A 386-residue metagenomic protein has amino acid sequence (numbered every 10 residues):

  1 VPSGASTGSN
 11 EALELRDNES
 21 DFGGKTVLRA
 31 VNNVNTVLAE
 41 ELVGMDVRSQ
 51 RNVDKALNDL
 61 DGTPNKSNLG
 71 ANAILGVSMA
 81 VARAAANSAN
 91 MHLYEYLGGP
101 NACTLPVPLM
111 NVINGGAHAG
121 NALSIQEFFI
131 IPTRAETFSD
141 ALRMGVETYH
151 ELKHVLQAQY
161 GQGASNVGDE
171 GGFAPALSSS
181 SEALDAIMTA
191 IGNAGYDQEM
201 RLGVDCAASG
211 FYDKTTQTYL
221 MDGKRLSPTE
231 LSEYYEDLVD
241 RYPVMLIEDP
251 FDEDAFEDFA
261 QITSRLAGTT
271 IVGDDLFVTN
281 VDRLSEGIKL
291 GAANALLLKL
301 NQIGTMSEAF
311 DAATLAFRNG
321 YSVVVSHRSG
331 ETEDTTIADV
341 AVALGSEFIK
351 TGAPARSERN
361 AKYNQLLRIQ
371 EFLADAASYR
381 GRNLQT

Functional and structural regions predicted by a protein language model:
V1-S3, M110-P132, T189-I191, L202-F211 (+2 more regions): Short beta-strand elements
S6-N87, M91, L142, G172: Metal- or metallocofactor-binding catalytic centers and their adjacent structured scaffolds across diverse enzyme
T63-A86, V107-L123, D169-F173, T332-T336 (+1 more regions): Conserved phosphate/anionic-ligand binding catalytic regions in large, soluble enzymes, centered on
M91-L109: Glycine/threonine-rich beta-strand-loop-alpha-helix active-site module that forms ligand/phosphate-binding
C103-N166: Mobile "lid/hinge" segments at catalytic clefts and subdomain interfaces of large enzymes
E127-F138, G163-S179, A207-M221: Active-site-proximal beta-alpha loop/turn segments in soluble metabolic enzymes
A164, S181-T386: Catalytic core of soluble alpha/beta enzymes
